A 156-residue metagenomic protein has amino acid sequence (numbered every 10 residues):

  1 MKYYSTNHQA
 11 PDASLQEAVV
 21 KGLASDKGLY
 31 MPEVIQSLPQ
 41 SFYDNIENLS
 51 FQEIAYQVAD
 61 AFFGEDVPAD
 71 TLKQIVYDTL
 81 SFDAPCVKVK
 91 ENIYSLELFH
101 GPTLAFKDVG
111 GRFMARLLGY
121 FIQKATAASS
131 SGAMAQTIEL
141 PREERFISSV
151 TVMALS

Functional and structural regions predicted by a protein language model:
M1-S156: PLP-dependent amino-acid enzyme catalytic core
